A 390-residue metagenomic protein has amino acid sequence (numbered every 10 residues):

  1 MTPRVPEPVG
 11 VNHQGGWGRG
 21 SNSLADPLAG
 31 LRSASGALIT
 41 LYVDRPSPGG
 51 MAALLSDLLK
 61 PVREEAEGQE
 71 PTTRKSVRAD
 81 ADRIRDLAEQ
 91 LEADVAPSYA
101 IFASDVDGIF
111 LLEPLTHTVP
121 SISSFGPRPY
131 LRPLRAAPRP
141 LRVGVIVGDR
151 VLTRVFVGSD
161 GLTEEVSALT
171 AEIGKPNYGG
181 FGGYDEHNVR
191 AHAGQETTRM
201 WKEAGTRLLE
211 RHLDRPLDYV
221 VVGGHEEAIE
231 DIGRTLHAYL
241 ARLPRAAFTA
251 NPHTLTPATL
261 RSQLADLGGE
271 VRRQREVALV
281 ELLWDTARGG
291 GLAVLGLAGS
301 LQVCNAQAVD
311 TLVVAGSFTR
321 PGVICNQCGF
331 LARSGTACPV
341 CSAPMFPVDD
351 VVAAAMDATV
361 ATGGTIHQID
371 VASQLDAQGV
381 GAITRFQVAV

Functional and structural regions predicted by a protein language model:
M1-V390: Terminal alpha-helical anchor/extension segments at protein ends
